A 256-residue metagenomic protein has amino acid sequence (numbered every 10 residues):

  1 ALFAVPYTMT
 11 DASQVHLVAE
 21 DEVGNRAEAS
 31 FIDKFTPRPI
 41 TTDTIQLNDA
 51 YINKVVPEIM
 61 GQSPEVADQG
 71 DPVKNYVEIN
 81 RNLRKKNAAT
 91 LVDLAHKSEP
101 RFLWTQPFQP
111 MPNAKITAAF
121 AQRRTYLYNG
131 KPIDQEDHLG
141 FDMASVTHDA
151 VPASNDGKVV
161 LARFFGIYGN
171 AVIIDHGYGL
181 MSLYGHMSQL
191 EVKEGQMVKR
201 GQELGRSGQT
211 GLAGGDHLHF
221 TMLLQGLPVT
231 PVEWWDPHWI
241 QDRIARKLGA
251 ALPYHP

Functional and structural regions predicted by a protein language model:
A1-Q122, L127: Non-catalytic extracellular/periplasmic "stalk" and linker regions immediately N-terminal to catalytic or recognition
Q109-H255: Catalytic cores of peptidoglycan-degrading enzymes
